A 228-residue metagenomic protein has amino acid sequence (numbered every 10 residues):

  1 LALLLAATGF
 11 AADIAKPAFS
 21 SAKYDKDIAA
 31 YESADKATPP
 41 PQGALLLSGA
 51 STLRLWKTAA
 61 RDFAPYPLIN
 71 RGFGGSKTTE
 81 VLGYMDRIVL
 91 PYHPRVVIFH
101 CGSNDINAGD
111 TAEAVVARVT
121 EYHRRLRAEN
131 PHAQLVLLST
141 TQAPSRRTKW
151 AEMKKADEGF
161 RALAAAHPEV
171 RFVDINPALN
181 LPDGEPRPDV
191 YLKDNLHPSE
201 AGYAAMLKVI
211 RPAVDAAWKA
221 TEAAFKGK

Functional and structural regions predicted by a protein language model:
L1-T8: Bacterial N-terminal signal peptides
T8-F10, A44, E185, K228: Intrinsically disordered, low-complexity regions
A12-V96: Serine-esterase "nucleophile elbow" of acetyl-processing enzymes
R61-Y66, G83-G227: Alpha-helical cap/lid subdomain in secreted, periplasmic, or secretory-pathway luminal O-acyl-processing enzymes
